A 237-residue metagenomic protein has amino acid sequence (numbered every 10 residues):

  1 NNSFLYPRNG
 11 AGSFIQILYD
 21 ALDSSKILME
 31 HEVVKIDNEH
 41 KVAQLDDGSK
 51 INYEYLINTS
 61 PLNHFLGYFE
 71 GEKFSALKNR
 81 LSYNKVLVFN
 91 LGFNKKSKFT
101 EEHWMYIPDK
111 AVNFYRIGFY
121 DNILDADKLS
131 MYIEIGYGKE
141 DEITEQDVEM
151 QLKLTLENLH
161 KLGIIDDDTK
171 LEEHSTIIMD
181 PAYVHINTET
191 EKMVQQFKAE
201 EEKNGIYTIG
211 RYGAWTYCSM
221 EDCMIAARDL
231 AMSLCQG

Functional and structural regions predicted by a protein language model:
N1-H40, I51, Y55, T59: Helical element adjacent to the flavin cofactor pocket in flavoenzyme catalytic cores
F4-A11, Y55, R80, T144 (+2 more regions): Aromatic-acidic/polar surface patches that form glycan- and anion
P7, E30-E32, I107, Y120 (+2 more regions): Conserved beta-strand termini and adjacent loop/short-helix elements that scaffold enzyme active sites in alpha/beta
A21, H64, Y68, S233: Active-site catalytic microenvironments for nucleophilic, acid-base chemistry
A21-D23, I27, A111, I165-D167 (+1 more regions): Short, structurally constrained coil/turn elements that cap an alpha-helix or connect an alpha-helix to the following
E32-E149, K153-I164, E191-Q196, E200: Mid-domain catalytic core of redox enzymes that form a hydrophobic substrate pocket/lid adjacent to a catalytic redox
L156-E157, K161-I165, T169-G237: C-terminal catalytic lobe of FAD-dependent flavoproteins
